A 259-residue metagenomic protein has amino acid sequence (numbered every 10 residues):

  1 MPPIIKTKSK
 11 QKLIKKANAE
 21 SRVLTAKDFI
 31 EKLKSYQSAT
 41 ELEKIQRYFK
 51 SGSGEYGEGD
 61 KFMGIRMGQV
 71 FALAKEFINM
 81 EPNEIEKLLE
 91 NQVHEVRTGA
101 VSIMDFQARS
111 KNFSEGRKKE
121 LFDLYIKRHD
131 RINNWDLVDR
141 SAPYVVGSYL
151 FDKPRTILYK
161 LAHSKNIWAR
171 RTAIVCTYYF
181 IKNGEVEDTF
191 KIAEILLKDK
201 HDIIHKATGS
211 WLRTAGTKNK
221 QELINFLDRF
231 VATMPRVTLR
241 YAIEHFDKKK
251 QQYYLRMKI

Functional and structural regions predicted by a protein language model:
P2-I259: Alpha-helical scaffold domains
